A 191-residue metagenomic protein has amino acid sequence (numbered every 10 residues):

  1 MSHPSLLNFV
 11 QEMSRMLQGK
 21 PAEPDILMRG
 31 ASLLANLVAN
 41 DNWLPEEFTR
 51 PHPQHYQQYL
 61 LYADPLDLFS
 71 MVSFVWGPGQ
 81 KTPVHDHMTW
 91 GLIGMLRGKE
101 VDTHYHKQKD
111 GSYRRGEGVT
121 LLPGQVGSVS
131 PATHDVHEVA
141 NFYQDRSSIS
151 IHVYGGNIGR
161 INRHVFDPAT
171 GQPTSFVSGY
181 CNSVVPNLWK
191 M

Functional and structural regions predicted by a protein language model:
M1-N42: N-terminal leader/capping segments at the start of a protein or of a new domain
R50-P78, V126: A short glycine-rich, His/Asp/Glu-containing loop-to-beta-strand
V72-D86, A132-H134: Conserved short histidine dyad/triad with adjacent acidic residue
H87-T103: Glycine- and acidic-residue-biased ligand/ion/polar-headgroup-sensing regions
L92-G94, D145-R160: A short hydrophobic beta-strand segment most commonly corresponding to one strand of the jelly-roll/cupin
K107-V136, G179: Short acidic-glycine-tyrosine-enriched beta hairpin
P131-I151: Ligand-binding loop in jelly-roll beta-barrel domains
A169-M191: Long hydrophobic alpha-helical segments typical of transmembrane helices together with their membrane-interfacial
